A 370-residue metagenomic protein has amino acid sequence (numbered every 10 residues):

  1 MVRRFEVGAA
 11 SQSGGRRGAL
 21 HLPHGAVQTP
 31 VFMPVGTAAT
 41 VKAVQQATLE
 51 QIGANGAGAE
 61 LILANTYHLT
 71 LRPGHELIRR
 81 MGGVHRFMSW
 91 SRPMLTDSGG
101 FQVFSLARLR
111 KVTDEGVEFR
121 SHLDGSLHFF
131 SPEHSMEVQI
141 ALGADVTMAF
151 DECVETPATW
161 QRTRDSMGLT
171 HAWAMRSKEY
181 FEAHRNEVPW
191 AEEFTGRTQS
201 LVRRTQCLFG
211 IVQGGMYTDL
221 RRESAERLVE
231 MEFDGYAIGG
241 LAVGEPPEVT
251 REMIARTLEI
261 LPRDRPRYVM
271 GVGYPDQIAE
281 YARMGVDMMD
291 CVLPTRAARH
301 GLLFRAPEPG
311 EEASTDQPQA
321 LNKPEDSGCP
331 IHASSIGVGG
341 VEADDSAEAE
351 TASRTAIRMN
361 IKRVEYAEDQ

Functional and structural regions predicted by a protein language model:
M1-F194, L201, D344-D345, A349 (+1 more regions): Non-catalytic, usually N-terminal nucleic-acid engagement modules in DNA/RNA processing proteins
G15, L22, M33, N55 (+13 more regions): Generic detector of intrinsically disordered, low-complexity, polar/charged segments
R16, Q161, P262-D264, Q319 (+1 more regions): Hydrophobic alpha-helical context, especially transmembrane and signal-peptide helices
G18, G25, G36, G74 (+13 more regions): Glycine-centered flexibility sites
K42, S105-L106, H122, V202 (+6 more regions): Residues at secondary-structure transition points
A183-T205, P309-T355: Intrinsic disorder/low-complexity segments
H184, C207-F209, Q213-E312, C329 (+1 more regions): Glycine-rich phosphate/ribose-binding loops and adjacent secondary-structure elements that form binding surfaces
